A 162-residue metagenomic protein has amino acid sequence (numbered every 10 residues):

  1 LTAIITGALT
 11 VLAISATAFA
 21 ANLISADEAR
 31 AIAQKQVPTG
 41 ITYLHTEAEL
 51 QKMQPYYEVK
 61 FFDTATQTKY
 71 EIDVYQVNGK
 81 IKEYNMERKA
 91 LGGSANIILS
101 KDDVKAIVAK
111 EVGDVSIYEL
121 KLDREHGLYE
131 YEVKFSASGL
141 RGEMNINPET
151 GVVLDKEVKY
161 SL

Functional and structural regions predicted by a protein language model:
L1-L162: Long, terminal "pre-/pro-" and other extracytoplasmic accessory regions that lie outside the mature folded/catalytic
